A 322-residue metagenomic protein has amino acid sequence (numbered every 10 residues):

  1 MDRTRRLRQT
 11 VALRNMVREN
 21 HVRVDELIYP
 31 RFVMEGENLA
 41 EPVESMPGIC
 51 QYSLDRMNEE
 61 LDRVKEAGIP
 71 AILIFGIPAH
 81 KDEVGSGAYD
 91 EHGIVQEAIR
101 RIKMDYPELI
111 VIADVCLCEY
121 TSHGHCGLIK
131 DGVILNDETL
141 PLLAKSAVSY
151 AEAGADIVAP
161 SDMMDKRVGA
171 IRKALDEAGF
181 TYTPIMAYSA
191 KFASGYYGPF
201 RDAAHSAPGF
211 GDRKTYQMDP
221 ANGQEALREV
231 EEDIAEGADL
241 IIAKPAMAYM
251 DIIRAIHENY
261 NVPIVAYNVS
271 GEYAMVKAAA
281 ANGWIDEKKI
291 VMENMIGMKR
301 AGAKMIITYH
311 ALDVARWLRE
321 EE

Functional and structural regions predicted by a protein language model:
M1-R18: N-terminal amphipathic/basic leader segments beginning at the initiator methionine
T10, V22-I28, M34-E322: Alpha/beta enzyme core
